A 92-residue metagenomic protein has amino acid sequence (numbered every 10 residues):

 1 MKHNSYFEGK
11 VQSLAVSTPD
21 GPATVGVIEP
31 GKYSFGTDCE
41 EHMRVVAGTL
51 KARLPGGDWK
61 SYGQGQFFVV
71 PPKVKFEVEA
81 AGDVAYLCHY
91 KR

Functional and structural regions predicted by a protein language model:
M1-A15: Extreme N-terminal tail/first-helix region
G9-K10, T18-D38, Q64, V69-P72: Conserved short histidine dyad/triad with adjacent acidic residue
D20-G21, G57, K73, D83: Glycine-centered tight beta-turn/hairpin loop motif at sheet-sheet or coil-to-beta transitions
F35, A52, L87-C88: Short hydrophobic/aromatic-rich beta-strand segments that constitute the beta-sheet cores of beta-sandwich/beta-barrel
T37-K51: Short, conserved beta-strand element in jelly-roll/cupin
P71-R92: Ligand-binding loop in jelly-roll beta-barrel domains
